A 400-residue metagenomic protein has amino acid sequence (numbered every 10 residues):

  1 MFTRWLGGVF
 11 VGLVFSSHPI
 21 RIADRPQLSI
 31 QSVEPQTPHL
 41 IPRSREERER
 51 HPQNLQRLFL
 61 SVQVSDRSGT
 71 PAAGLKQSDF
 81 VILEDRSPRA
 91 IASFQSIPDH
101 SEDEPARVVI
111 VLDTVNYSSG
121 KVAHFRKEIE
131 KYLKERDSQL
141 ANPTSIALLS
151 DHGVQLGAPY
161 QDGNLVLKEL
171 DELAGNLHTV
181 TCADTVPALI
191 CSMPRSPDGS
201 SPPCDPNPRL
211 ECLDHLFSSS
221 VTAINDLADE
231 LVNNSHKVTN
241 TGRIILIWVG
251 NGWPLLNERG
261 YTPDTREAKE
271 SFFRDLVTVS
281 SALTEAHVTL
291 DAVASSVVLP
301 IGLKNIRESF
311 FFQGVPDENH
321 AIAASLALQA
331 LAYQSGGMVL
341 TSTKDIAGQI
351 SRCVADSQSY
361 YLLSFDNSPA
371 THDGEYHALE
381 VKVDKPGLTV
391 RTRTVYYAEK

Functional and structural regions predicted by a protein language model:
M1-G7: Bacterial N-terminal signal peptides that target proteins for export
G7-S17: Bacterial N-terminal signal peptides
I20-K400: Scaffold/interface architecture of coatomer-like assemblies
